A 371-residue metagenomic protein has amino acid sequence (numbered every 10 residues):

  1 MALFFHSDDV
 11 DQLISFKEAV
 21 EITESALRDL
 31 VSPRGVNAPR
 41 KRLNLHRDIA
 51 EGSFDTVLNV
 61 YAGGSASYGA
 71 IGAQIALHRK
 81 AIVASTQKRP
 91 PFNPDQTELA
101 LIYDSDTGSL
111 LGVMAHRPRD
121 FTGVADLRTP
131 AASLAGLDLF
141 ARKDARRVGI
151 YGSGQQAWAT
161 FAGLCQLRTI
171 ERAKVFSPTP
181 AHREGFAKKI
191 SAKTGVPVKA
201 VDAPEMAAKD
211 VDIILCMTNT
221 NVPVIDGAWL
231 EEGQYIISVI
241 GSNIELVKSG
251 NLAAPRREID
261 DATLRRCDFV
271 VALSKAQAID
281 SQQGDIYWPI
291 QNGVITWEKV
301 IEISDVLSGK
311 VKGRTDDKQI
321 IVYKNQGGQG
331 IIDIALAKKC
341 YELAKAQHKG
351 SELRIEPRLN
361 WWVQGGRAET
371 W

Functional and structural regions predicted by a protein language model:
M1-P130, D144, I331-I334, S351-W371: N-terminal ligand-binding/catalytic initiation module
F140-R147, E231-E232: Short helix-loop-beta connector
G152-G154: Glycine-rich Rossmann-fold phosphate-binding loop(s) that bind the pyrophosphate of adenine dinucleotide cofactors
L167-S191: NAD(P)-binding Rossmann-fold cofactor-contacting core
V196-V211, A228: Short acidic low-complexity segments
K209-D210, E231-E232, R266: Alpha-helix C-terminal capping/helix-to-coil transition sites in glycosyltransferase folds
N221-I237: Rossmann-fold NAD(P) dinucleotide-binding segment
V239-K312: Rossmann-fold NAD(P)-binding glycine/threonine-rich loop
